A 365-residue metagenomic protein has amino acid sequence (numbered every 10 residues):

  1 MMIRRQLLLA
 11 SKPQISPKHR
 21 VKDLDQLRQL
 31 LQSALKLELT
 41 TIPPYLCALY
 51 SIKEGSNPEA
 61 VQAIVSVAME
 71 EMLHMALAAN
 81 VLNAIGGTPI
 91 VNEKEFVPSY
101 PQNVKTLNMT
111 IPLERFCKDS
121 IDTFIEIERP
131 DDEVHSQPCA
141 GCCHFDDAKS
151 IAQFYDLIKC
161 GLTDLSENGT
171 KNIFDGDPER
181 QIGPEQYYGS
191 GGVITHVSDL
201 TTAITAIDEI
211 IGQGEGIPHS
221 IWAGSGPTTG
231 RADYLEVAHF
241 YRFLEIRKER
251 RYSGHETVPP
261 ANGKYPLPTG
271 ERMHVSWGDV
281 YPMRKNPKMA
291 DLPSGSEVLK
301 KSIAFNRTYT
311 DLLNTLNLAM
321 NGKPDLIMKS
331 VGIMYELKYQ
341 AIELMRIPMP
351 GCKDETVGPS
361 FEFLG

Functional and structural regions predicted by a protein language model:
M2-G365: Non-heme di-metal
